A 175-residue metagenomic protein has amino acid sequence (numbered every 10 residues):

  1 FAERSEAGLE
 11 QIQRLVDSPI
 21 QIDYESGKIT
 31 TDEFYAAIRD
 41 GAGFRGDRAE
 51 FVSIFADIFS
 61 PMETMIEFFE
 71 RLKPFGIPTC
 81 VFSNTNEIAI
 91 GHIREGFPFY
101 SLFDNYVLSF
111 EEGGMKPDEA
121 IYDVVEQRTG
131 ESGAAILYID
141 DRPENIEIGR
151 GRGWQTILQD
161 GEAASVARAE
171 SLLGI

Functional and structural regions predicted by a protein language model:
F1-E67, P74-F75, N86, A167 (+1 more regions): N-terminal helical cap/lid subdomain that shapes the substrate entry/recognition surface in HAD-like hydrolases
E70, N86-E87, G91-I175: Asp-based, Mg2+/Mn2+-dependent phosphohydrolase catalytic module
P78: Short beta-strand/loop segments at the ligand-binding rim of alpha/beta enzyme cores
V81: Phosphate-binding loop of NTP-binding sites
